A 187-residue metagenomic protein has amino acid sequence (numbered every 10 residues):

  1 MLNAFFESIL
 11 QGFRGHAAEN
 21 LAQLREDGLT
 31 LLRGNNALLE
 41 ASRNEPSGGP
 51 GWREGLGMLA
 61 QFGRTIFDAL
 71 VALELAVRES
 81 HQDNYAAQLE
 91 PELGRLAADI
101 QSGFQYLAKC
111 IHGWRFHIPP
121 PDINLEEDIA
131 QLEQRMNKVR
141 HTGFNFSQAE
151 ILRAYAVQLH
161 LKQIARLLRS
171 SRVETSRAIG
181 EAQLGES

Functional and structural regions predicted by a protein language model:
M1-L56, A72-S187: Long, hydrophobic alpha-helical segments that serve as membrane-spanning/inserting helices
L56-L59, G63: Extended, leucine-rich alpha-helical cores of fungal transcription factors
